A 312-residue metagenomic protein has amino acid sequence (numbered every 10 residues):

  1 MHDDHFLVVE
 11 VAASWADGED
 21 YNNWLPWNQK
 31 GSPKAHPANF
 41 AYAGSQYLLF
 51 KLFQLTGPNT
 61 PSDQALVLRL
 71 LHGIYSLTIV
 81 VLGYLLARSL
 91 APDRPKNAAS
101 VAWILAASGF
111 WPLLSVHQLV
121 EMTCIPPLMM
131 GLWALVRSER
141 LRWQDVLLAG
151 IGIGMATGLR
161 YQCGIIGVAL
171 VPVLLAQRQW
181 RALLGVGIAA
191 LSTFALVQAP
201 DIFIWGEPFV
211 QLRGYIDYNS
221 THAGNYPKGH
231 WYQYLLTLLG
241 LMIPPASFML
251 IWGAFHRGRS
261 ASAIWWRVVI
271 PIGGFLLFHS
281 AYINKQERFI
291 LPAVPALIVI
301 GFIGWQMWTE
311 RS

Functional and structural regions predicted by a protein language model:
H2, F110-T123, Q286-E287: Short acidic/glycine- and proline-prone juxtamembrane loop motifs at membrane-interface regions of multi-pass membrane
H5-P37, A41, S45-G57: Extracytosolic helix-loop segments that constitute the early lumenal/periplasmic catalytic or substrate-binding loops
L66-D93, M130: Transmembrane-helix motifs of polytopic, lipid-linked glycan transferases
R88-A91, G131-V146, A156: Membrane-interface transmembrane helices that cradle and orient dolichyl/undecaprenyl
A98-G109, W133, I153, T157: Short helix- or helix-capping micro-motifs that position conserved polar/aromatic residues at function-defining sites
M129-W133, I153-T157, I166-Q177, W252-F255 (+1 more regions): Hydrophobic transmembrane alpha-helices of multi-pass, membrane-embedded glycosylation machinery
A156, G164-I251, V268-V269, F278-Y282 (+1 more regions): Membrane-lumen/periplasm interface segments of specific transmembrane helices in polyprenyl phosphate-linked
L191, A195, G258-A261, V269-G273 (+2 more regions): Signature aromatic-anchored transmembrane alpha helix within multi-pass, membrane-resident enzymes that catalyze glycan
